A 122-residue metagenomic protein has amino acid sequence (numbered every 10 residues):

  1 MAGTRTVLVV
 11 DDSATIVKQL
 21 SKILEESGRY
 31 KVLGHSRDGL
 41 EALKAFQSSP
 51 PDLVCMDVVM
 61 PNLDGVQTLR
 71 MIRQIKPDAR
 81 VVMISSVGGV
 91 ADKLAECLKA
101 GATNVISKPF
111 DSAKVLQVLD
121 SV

Functional and structural regions predicted by a protein language model:
T4-I16, L20-L24, V54: Conserved acidic segment of CheY-like receiver
R29-R37, A45: Short hydrophobic/Thr-rich beta-strand motif most characteristic of the beta2 strand and flanking loop of CheY-like
D38-E41, D64-Q67: Acidic catalytic/metal-coordinating carboxylates
S49-C55: Active-site beta3 strand of CheY-like receiver
M60: Receiver (REC) domain active-site loop signature in two-component systems and cognate sites in sensor histidine kinases
Q67, G88-N104, Q117: Alpha4 helix (beta4-alpha4-beta5 surface) of REC/receiver domains from two-component response regulators
I84-S85: Hydrophobic/aromatic residues positioned on beta-strands within the core alpha/beta folds
F110-L119: C-terminal output helix
